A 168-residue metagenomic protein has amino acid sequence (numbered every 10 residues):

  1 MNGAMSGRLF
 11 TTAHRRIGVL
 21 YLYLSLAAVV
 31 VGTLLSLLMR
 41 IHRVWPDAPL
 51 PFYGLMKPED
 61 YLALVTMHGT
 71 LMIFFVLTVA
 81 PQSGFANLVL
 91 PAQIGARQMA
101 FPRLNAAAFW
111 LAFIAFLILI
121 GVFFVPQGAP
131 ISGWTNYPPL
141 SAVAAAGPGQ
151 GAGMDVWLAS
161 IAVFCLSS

Functional and structural regions predicted by a protein language model:
M1-S168: ...captures the hydrophobic TM-helix bundle architecture rather than a specific catalytic motif, and can also fire on
